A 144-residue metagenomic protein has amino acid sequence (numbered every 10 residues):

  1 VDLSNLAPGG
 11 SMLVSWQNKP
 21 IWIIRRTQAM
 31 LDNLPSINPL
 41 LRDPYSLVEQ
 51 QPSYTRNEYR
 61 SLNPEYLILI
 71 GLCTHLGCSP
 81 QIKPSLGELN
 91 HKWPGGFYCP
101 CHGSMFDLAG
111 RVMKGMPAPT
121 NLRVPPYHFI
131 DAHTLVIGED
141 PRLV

Functional and structural regions predicted by a protein language model:
N5-N57: Extracytoplasmic/periplasmic/luminal assembly and interaction segments in envelope/secretory/respiratory proteins
P39-V144: Rieske [2Fe-2S] iron-sulfur-binding domain
